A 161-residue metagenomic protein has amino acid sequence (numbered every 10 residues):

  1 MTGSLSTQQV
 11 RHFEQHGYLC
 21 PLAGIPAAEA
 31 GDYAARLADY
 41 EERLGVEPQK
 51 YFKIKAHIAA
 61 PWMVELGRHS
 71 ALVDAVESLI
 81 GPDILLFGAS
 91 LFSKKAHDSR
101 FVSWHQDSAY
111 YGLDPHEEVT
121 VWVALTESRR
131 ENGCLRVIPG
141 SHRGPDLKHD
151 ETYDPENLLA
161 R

Functional and structural regions predicted by a protein language model:
M1-L113, D150: Non-heme Fe(II)-dependent double-stranded beta-helix
T2, Y18-C20, T120-A124, C134: Conserved hydrophobic/aromatic beta-strand scaffold that supports enzyme active sites
A23-I25, L125-R129, G140-H142: Short loop segments at secondary-structure junctions
A27, L66, P115, V119 (+2 more regions): Alpha-helix initiation and capping sites
L79, H105, G112-R130: Short, conserved beta-strand element in jelly-roll/cupin
L86, S103, T120, A124 (+1 more regions): Conserved beta-strand segments that form the floor/walls of ligand-binding pockets within enzyme and binding domains
R130-R161: Double-stranded beta-helix
